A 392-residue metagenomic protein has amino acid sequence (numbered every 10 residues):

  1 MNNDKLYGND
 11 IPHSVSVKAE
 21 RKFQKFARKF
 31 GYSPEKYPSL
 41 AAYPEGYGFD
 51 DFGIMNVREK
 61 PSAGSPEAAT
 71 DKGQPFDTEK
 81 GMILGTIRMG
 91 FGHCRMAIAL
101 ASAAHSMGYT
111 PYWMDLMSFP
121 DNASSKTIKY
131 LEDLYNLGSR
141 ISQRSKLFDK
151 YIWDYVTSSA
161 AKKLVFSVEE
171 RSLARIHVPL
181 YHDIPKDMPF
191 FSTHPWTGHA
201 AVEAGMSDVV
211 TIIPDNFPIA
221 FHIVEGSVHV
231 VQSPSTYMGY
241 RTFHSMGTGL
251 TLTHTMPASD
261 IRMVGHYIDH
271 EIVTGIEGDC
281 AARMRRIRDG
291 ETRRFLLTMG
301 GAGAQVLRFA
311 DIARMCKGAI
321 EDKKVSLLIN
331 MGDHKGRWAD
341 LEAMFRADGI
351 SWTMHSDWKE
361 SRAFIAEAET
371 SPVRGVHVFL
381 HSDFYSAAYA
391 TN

Functional and structural regions predicted by a protein language model:
N2-G64, I98-V178, G332-W338, A343-S361: Conserved N-terminal ligand/cofactor-binding loop architecture of enzyme catalytic domains
Y37-Q74, T211-P214, V264-R286: Short N-terminal or domain-adjacent regulatory/targeting segments
K72-M82, M206, R288-F295: A short, charged/proline- and glycine-enriched loop that marks the coil->beta-strand transition at the N-terminal
L84, W113, T211, H229-V231 (+2 more regions): Structural beta-sheet core signal
G90-F91, R95-S102, I141-P257: Active-site and donor-binding regions of nucleotide-sugar-utilizing enzymes
H229-A310, R314, N330-K335: A nucleotide-sugar donor-handling region in carbohydrate enzymes
R288-T391: Donor-nucleotide binding loops and adjacent catalytic segments primarily of GT-B fold Leloir glycosyltransferases
